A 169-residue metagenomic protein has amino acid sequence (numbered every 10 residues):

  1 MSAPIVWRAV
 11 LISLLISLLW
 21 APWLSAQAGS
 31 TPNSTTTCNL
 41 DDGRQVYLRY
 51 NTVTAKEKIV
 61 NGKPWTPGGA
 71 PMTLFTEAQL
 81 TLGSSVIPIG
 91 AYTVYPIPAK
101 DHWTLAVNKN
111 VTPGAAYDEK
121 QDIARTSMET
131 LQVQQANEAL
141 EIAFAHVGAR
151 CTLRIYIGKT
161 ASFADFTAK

Functional and structural regions predicted by a protein language model:
M1-L11: Bacterial N-terminal signal peptides that target proteins for export
A3, I16-L19, N61, A99: Acidic, low-complexity intrinsically disordered regions
A9-P22: Bacterial N-terminal signal peptides
I12, S34-D41, L74, A78-L82: Short acidic-hydrophobic surface loop/beta-edge motif
A26-P67, G114-K169: Primarily secretory-pathway and cell-envelope proteins
P67-P113: Mid-length scaffold segments of soluble, non-membrane domains
